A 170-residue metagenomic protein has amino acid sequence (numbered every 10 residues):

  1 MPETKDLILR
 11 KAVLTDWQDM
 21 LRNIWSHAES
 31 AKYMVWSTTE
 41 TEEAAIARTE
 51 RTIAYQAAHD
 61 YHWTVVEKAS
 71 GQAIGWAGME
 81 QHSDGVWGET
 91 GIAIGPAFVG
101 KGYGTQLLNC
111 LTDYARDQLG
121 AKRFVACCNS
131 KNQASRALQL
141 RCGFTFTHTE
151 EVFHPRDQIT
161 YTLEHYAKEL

Functional and structural regions predicted by a protein language model:
M1-D19, N23-E29, H62, V66-L170: Acyl-donor (CoA/ACP) binding surface of acyl/acetyltransferases
I24-W25, M34, Q56-A57: Hydrophobic residues in alpha-helical segments
E29-R51: Conserved GNAT-fold acetyl-CoA-binding loop/helix
R51-T52, Y114: A generic secondary-structure signal
T52-T64: A short helix-loop-beta-strand connector motif used in the catalytic cores of GNAT acetyltransferases and, in some
